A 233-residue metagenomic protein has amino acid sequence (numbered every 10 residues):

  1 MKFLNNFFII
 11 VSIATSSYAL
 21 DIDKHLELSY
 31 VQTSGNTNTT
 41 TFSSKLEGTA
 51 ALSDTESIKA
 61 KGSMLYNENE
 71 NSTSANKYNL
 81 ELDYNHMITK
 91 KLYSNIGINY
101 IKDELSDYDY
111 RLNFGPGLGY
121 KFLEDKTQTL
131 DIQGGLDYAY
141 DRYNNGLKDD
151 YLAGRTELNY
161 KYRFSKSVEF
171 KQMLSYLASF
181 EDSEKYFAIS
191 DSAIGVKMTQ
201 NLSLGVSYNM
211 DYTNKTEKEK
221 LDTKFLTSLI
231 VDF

Functional and structural regions predicted by a protein language model:
L20-K59: Short glycine/proline- and aromatic-enriched beta-strand/turn motifs that initiate or cap beta-hairpins
I22, D54-A60, K91-S94, K126-L130 (+2 more regions): Repeated loop/turn-to-beta-strand initiation elements of outer-membrane beta-barrel proteins
I22, N38-F42, S74-Y78, Y110-F114 (+4 more regions): Residues that define the transmembrane beta-barrel architecture of outer-membrane proteins
L26-L28, A60-G62, I96, I132-G134 (+4 more regions): Membrane-embedded beta-strand positions of outer-membrane beta-barrel proteins
S29-G35, A51, S63-N69, M87 (+6 more regions): Sequence/structural signature of outer-membrane beta-barrel proteins
Y30, S44-A50, L82-H86, P116-Y120 (+6 more regions): Residues on the lipid-exposed face of transmembrane beta-strands in outer-membrane beta-barrel proteins
T49-D54, I88-K90, Y120-E124, Y140-R142 (+4 more regions): Outer-membrane beta-barrel proteins
E181-F233: Predominantly the C-terminal beta-signal and adjacent terminal strand-loop region of outer-membrane beta-barrel
